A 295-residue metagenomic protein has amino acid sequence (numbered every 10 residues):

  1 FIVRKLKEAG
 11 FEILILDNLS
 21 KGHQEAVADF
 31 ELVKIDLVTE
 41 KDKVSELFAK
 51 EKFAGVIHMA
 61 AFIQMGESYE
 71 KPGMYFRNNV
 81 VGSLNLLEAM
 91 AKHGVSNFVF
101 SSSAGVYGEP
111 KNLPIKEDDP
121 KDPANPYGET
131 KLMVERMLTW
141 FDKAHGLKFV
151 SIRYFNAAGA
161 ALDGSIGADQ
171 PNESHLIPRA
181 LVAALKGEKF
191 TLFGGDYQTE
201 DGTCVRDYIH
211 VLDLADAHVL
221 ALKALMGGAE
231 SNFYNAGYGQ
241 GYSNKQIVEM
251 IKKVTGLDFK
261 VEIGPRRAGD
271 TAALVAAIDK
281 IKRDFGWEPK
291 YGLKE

Functional and structural regions predicted by a protein language model:
F1-A160: N-terminal Rossmann-like NAD(P)+-binding domain of SDR-like oxidoreductases, especially those catalyzing
G22-Q24, G66, S101, G105 (+6 more regions): Glycine-centered small-residue hotspots that permit tight backbone geometry or close packing
Q24, F155-L176, K186-R206: Short, flexible, glycine-rich and Lys/Arg-enriched loop motifs at helix boundaries that contact anionic partners
F76, D119, A124-L132, I166-P178 (+2 more regions): Short-chain dehydrogenase/reductase
A184-E295: C-terminal substrate-binding subdomain of Rossmann-fold SDR/epimerase-dehydratase oxidoreductases
